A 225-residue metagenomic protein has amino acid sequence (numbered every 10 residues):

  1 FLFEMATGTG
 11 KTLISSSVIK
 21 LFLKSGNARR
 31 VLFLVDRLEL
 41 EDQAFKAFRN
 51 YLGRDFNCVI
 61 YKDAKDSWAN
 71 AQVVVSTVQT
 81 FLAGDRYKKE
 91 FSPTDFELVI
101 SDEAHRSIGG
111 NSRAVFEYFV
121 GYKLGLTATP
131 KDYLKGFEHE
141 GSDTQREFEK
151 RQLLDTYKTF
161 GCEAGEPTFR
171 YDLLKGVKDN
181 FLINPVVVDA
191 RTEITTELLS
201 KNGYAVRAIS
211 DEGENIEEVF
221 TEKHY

Functional and structural regions predicted by a protein language model:
F1-V18: Walker A/P-loop
R29-R37: Conserved RecA-like ASCE P-loop NTPase motor core of nucleic-acid helicases/translocases
L38, V59-D66, V78-A83: Conserved helicase motor
L38-K62: Conserved helix-turn-beta segment of the N-terminal RecA-like "Helicase ATP-binding" lobe in SF1/SF2 helicases
K62-V74, E90-P93: Conserved motor-coupling elements within RecA-like helicase/translocase cores
A71-Y87: Conserved helicase/translocase P-loop NTPase motor core
K89-G125, P130-D132: SF2 helicase catalytic motif II
E138-Y225: Interdomain helical connector at the RecA1-RecA2 junction of SF1/SF2 helicase-like NTPases
